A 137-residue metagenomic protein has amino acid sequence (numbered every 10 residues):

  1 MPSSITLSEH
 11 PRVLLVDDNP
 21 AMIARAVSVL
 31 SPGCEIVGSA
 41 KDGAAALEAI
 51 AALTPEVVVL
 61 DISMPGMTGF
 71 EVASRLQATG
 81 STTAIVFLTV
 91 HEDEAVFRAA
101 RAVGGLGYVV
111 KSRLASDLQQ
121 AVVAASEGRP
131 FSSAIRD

Functional and structural regions predicted by a protein language model:
V16-D17, A40, V58: Conserved sequence signature across two-component system core domains
P20-G38: Two-component/phosphorelay signaling modules centered on CheY-like receiver
D42-A45, T68-E71: Acidic catalytic/metal-coordinating carboxylates
L53-V59: Active-site beta3 strand of CheY-like receiver
D61, T89: Active-site residues of response regulator receiver
M64: Receiver (REC) domain active-site loop signature in two-component systems and cognate sites in sensor histidine kinases
A95, R113-S126, P130, A134-R136: C-terminal output helix
